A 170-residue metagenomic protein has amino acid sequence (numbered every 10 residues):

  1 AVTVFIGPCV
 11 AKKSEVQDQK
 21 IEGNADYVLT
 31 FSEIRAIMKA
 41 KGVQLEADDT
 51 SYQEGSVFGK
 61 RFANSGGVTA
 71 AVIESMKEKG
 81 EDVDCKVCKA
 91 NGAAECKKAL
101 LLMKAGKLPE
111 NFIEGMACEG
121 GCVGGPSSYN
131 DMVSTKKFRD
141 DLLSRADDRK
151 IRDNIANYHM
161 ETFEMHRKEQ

Functional and structural regions predicted by a protein language model:
A1-Q170: Iron-sulfur-associated redox domains of electron-transfer enzymes in respiratory and anaerobic energy metabolism
